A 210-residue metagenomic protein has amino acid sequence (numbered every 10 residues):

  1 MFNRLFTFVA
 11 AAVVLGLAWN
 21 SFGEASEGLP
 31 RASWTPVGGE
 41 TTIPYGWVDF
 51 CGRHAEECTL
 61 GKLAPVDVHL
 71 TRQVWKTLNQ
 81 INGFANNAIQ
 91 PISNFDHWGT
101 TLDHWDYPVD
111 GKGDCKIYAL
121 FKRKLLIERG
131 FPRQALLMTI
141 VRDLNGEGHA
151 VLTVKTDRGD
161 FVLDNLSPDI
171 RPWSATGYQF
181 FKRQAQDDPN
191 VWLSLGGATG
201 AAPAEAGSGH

Functional and structural regions predicted by a protein language model:
M1-V9: Bacterial N-terminal signal peptides that target proteins for export
A12: Active-site bordering "gate/hinge" segments that shape substrate access to catalytic or cofactor-binding pockets
L15-G23: C-terminal segment of classical bacterial N-terminal signal peptides
G23-H210: A structural boundary/capping signal
